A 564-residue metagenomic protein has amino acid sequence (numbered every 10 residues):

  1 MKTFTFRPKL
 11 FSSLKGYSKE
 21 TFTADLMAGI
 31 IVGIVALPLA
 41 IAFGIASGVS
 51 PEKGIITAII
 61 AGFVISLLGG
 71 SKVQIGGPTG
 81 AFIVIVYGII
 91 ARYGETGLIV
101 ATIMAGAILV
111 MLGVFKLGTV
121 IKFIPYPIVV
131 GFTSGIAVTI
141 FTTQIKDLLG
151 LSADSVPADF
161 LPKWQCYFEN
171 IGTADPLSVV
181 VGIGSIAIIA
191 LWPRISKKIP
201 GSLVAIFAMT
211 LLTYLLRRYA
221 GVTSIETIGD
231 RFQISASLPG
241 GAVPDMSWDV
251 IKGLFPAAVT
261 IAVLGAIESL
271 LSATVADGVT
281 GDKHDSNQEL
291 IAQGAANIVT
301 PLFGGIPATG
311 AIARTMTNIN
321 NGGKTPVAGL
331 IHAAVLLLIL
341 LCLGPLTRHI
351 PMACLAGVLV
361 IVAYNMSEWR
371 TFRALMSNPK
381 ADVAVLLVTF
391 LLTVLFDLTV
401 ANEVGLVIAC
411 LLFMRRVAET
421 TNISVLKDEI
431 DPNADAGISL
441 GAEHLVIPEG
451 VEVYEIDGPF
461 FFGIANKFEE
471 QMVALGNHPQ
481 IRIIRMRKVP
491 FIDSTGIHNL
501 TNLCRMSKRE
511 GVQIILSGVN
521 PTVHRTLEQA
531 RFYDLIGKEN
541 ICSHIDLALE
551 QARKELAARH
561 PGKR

Functional and structural regions predicted by a protein language model:
M1-P432, G511, R531: Transmembrane helical cores of multi-pass ion-transport proteins
A28, I186, A190, N466 (+3 more regions): Short, contiguous clusters of charged residues that form electrostatic/catalytic patches at enzyme active sites, used
G76, G131, L516-S517, C542: Active-site-adjacent beta-strand anchor residues
V86, W164-Y167, F468-M472, A548 (+1 more regions): Generic hydrophobic alpha-helical segments
A236, N365-L535, R553-R564: The feature marks cytosolic C-terminal regulatory regions of anion transporters and related permeases
A334, V523-H524, S543: Short secondary-structure capping/turn micro-motifs that flank functional sites
L535-Q551: Short acidic-hydrophobic, aromatic-tinged amphipathic segments that line or gate anion-handling sites
